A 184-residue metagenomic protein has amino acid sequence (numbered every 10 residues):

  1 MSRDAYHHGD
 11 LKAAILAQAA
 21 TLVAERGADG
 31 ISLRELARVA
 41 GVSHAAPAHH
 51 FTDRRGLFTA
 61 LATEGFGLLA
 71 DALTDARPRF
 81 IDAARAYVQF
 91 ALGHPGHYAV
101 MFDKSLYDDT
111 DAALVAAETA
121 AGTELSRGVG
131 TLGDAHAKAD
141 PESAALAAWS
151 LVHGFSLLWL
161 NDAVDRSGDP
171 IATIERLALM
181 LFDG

Functional and structural regions predicted by a protein language model:
M1-D10: N-terminal intrinsically disordered/low-complexity leader segments
L11-A14, Q18, L22-G56, A60: Helix-turn-helix
I15-V23, G65, L69, Y87: Short hydrophobic clusters on alpha-helical segments that form packing/core surfaces in small helical domains
A60, D71-H97, A144-A148: Hydrophobic alpha-helical connector segments
L61-D82, A112, A116, A120 (+1 more regions): Amphipathic alpha-helical linker/stalk segments
L92-T110, L157-D165: Amphipathic alpha-helical segments used for helix-helix packing
D109-H136, E142-A147, I171-D183: Amphipathic alpha-helical packing segments from all-alpha helical-bundle domains
W149-S167, M180-G184: Amphipathic C-terminal alpha-helical segment
